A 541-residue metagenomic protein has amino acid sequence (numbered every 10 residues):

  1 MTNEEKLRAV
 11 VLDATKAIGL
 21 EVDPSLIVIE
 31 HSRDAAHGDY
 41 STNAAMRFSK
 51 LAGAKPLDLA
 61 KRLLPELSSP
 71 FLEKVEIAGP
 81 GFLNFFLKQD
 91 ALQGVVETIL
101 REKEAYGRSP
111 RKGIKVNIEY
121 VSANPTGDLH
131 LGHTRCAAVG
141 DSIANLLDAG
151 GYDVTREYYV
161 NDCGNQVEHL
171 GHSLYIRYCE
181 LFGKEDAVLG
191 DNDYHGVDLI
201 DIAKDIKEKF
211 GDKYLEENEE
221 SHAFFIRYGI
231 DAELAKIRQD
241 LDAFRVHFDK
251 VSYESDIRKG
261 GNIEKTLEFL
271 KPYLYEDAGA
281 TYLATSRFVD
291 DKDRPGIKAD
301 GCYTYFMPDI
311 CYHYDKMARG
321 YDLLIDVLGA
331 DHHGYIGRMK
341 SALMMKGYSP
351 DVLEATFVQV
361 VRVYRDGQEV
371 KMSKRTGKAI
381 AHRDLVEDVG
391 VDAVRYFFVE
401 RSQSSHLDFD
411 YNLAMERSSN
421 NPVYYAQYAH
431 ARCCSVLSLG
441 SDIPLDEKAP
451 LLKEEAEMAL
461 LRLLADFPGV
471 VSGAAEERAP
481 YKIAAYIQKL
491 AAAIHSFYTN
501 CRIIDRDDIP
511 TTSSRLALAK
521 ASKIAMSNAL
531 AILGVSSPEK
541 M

Functional and structural regions predicted by a protein language model:
M1-Q93, E104, P110-M541: Non-catalytic interaction-recognition regions
G94-I99: Short, charged, solvent-exposed linker or helix-capping segments at domain edges/interfaces that act as flexible hinges
